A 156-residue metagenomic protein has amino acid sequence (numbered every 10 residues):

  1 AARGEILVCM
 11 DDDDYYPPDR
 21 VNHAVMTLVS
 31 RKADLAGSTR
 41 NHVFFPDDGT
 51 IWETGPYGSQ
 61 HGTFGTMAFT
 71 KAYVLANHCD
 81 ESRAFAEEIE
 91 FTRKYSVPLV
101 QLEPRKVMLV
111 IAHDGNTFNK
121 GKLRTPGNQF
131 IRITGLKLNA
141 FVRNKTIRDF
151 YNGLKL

Functional and structural regions predicted by a protein language model:
R3-E5, G62-N77: Conserved nucleotide-sugar donor-binding and metal-coordinating catalytic region shared by glycosyltransferases
G4, R31-D34, V97, R105: Short, high-confidence coil segments that cap the C-terminus of an alpha-helix and link into the following beta-strand
G4-Y16: Short beta-strand-to-loop acidic/aromatic patch adjacent to the donor-nucleotide binding site
Y15, D19-I51: Conserved donor NDP-sugar-binding/catalytic core segment of glycosyltransferases
H42-V43, P104-I133: Active-site donor/metal-binding and catalytic loop motifs of nucleotide-sugar-dependent glycosylation enzymes
Q60-T66, S82, K106: Glycine/small-residue-rich pyrophosphate-binding loop that anchors the diphosphate of NDP-sugar donors
R83-F91: Acidic donor-binding loop at a coil-to-helix junction in glycosyltransferase catalytic cores that engages
K120-G153: Catalytic core of nucleotide-sugar-dependent glycosyltransferases
